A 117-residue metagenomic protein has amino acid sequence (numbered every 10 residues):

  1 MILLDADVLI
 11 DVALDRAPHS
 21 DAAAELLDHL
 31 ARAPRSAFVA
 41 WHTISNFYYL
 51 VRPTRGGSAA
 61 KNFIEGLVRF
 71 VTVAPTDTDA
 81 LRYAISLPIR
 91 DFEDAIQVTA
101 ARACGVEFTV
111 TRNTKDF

Functional and structural regions predicted by a protein language model:
M1-V39, R52-N62: Short, well-structured N-terminal submotif of metal-dependent ribonuclease cores
A13-L14, L50-V51, V68, Y83-S86: Short, contiguous strand/loop micro-motifs
V39-T43, A80: Short, conserved alpha-helical segments within structured domains
T43, R52, A60-F63, R69-V73 (+1 more regions): Anionic, Ser/Thr-rich low-complexity intrinsically disordered regions
R69-K115: Active-site neighborhoods of divalent-metal-dependent phosphate/nucleic-acid chemistry enzymes
